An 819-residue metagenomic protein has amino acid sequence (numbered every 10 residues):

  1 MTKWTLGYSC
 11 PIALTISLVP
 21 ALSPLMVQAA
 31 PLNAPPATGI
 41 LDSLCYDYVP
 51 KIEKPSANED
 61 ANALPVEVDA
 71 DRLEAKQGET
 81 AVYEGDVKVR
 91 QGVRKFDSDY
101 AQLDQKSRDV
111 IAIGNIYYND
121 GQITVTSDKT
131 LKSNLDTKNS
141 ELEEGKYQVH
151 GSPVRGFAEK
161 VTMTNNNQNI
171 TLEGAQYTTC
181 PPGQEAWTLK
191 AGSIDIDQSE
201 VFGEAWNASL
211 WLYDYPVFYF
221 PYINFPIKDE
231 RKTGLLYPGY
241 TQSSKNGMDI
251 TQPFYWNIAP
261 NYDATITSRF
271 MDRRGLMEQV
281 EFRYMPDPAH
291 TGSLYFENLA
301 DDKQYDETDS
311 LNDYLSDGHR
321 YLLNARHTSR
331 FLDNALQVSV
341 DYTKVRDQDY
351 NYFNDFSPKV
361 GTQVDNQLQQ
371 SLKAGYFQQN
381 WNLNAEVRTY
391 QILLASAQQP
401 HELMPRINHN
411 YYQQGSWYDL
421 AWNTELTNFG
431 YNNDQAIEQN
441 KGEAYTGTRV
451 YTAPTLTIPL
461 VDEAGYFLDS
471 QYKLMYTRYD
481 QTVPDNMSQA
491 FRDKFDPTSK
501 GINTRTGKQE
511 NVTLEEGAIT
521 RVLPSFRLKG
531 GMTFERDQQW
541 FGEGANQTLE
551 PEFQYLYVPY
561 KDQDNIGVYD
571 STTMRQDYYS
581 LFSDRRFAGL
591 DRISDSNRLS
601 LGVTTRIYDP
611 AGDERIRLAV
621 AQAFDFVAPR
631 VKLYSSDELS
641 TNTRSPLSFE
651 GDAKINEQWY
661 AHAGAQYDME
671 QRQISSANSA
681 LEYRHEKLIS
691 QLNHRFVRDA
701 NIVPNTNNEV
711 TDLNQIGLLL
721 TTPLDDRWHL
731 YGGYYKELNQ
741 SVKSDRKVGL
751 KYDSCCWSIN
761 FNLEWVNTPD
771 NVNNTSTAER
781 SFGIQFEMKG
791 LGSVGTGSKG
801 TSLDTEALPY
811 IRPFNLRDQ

Functional and structural regions predicted by a protein language model:
M1-G7: N-terminal secretory signal peptides that target proteins for export/translocation
S9-P24: Bacterial N-terminal signal peptides
L25-P31: Boundary at the C-terminal end of the N-terminal hydrophobic targeting segment
L32-Q91, F254: N-terminal segments that cap or nucleate solenoid repeat domains
L41-S43, D69, I123-T126, T130-E143 (+4 more regions): Outer-membrane beta-barrel proteins and related beta-barrel translocases across Gram-negative bacteria
P50-A61, D69, E84-Y100, I113-D128 (+2 more regions): Interaction modules related to DNA damage response and DNA replication/repair
P65-E67, E74-D97, Q102-I113, Y117-N119 (+6 more regions): Structural recognition of beta-strand segments within beta-rich domains
